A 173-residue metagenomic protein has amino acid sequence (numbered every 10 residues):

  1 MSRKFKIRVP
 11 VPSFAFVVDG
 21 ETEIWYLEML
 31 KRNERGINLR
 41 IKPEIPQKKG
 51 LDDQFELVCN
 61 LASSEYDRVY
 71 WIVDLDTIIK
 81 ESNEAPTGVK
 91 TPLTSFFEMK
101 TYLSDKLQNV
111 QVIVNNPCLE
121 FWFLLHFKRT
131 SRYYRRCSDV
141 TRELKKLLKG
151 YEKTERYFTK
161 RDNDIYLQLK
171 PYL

Functional and structural regions predicted by a protein language model:
S2-V11, I24-W25, M29-P43, L57-R68 (+1 more regions): C-terminal accessory helical subdomains adjacent to catalytic cores in phosphodiester- and nucleotide-handling enzymes
A15-W25: Catalytic nucleophile-elbow at a beta strand-turn-alpha helix junction centered on a G-D-S/GDSL motif, marking
V17, W71-D74: Conserved beta-strand segments of the P-loop GTPase G domain that flank and frequently precede/overlap
Q47-D53: Eukaryotic endosomal/vacuolar membrane-trafficking regulators centered on PX-domain-mediated PI3P pathways
